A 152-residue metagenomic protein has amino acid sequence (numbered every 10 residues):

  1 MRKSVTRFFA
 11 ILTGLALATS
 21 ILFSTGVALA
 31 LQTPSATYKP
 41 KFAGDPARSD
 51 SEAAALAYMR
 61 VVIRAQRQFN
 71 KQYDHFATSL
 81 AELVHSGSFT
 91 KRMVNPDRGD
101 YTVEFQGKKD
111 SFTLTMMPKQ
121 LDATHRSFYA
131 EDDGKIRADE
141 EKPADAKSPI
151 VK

Functional and structural regions predicted by a protein language model:
M1-R7: N-terminal secretory signal peptides that target proteins for export/translocation
A10-T25: Bacterial N-terminal signal peptides
S24, A28-Q32: Boundary at the C-terminal end of the N-terminal hydrophobic targeting segment
T33-D50, V61-R67, K71-H125, A130-D133 (+2 more regions): Extracellular/periplasmic head regions of type IV pilus-like filament subunits
L56: Conserved catalytic core of two-component sensor histidine kinases
